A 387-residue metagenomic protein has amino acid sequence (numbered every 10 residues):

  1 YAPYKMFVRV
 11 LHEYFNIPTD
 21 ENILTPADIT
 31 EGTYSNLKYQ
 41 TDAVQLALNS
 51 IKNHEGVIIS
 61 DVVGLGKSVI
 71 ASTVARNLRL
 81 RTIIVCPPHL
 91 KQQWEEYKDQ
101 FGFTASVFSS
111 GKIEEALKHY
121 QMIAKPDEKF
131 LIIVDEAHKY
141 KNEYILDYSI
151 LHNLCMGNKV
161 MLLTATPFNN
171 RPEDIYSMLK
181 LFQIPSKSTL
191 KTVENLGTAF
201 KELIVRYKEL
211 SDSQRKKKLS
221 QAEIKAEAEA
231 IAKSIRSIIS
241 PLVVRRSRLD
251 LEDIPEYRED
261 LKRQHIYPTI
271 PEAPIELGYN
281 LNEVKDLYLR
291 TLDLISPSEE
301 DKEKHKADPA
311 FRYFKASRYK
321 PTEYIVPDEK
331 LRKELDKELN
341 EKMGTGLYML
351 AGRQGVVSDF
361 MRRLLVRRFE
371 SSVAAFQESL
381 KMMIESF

Functional and structural regions predicted by a protein language model:
Y1-V62, V69-N77, Y148: ATP-dependent helicase/translocase motor core
G56-S60, I83, M161: Short hydrophobic/aromatic beta-strand immediately N-terminal to the Walker A/P-loop
V62, P87, T166: P-loop (Walker A) phosphate-binding loop of NTP-binding proteins
L65, K139-N142, F168-N169: Residues immediately C-terminal
I70-T73, R79-Q100, N169-E173: Conserved Walker A/P-loop ATP-binding site and its immediately adjacent core in helicase/helicase-like ATPase domains
L90-F108, F182-S186: Conserved helix-turn-beta segment of the N-terminal RecA-like "Helicase ATP-binding" lobe in SF1/SF2 helicases
G111-E128, I132, E136-Y140, Y144-G157 (+1 more regions): Inter-lobe coupling linker of SF2 helicases/translocases
N158-R171: Conserved helicase ATPase motor motifs in RecA-like P-loop NTPase domains
